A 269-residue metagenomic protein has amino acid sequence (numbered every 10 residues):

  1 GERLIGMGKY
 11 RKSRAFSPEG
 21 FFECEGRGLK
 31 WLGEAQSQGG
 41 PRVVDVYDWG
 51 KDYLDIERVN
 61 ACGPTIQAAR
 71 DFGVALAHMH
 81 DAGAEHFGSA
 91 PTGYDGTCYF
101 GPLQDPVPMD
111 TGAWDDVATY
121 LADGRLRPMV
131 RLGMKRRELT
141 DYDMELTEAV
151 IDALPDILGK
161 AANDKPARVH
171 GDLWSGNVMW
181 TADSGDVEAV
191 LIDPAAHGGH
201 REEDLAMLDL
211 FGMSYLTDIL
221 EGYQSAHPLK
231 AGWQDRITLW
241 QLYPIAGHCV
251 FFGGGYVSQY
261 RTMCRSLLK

Functional and structural regions predicted by a protein language model:
L4-D116: ATP-binding pocket architecture of kinase catalytic cores
F16, W49-L54, N60-C62, L126 (+3 more regions): Short, solvent-exposed loop/turn segments at secondary-structure junctions
P64-F72, L121, G255, R261-T262: Domain-level recognition of nuclease-like catalytic cores that cleave nucleotide substrates
A68, A149, S214-D218, K269: Phosphate/dinucleotide-binding and metal-coordinating scaffold of catalytic cores in nucleotide-dependent enzymes
A84-H170, T181-S184: An alpha-helical support segment within catalytic cores of ATP-dependent transferases
D110-A113, V117-A122, R131, D164-R168 (+2 more regions): Active-site Asp-x-Gly
T238-A246: Hydrophobic alpha-helical segments that form the core of small-molecule binding pockets and/or dimer interfaces
H248-K269: ATP/Mg2+ or Mg2+-diphosphate-binding catalytic cores that bind nucleotide phosphates or diphosphates via glycine-rich
